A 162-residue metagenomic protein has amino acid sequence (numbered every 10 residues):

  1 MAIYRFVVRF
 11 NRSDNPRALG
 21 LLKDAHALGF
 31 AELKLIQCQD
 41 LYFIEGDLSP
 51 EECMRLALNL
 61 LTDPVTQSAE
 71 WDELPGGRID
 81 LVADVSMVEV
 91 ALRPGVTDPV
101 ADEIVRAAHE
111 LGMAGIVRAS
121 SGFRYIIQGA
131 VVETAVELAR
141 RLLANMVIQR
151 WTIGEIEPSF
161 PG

Functional and structural regions predicted by a protein language model:
M1-G162: Core nucleic-acid recognition elements
